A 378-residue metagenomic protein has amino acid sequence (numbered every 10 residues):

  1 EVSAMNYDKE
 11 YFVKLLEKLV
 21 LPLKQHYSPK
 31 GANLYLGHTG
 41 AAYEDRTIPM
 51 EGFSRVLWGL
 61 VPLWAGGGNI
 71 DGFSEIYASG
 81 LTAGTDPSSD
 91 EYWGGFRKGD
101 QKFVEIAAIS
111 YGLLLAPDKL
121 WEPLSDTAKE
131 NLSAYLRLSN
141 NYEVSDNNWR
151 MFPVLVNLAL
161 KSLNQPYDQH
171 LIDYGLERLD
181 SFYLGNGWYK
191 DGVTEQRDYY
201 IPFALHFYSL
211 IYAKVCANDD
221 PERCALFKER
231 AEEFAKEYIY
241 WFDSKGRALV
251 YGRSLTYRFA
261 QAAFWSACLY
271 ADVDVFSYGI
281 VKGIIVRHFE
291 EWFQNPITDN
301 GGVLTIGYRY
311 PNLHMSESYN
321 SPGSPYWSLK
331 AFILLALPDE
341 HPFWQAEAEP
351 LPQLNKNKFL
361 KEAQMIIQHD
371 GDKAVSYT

Functional and structural regions predicted by a protein language model:
V2-E51, E75-G80: Low-complexity, Ser/Thr/Pro/Gly-enriched N-terminal "stalk/linker" regions
R46-G52, W58-L63, Y77-S266: Aromatic-lined, polymer-binding surfaces characteristic of secreted/periplasmic polysaccharide-degrading enzymes
A235-A262, C268-S316, N320, D339-Q364: Non-catalytic carbohydrate-binding regions of carbohydrate-active enzymes
D272, I333, D372-A374: Short, glycine-/Ser/Thr-/acidic-enriched flexible segments
W327, I333-A336: Long, hydrophobic alpha/beta structural blocks
I366-D370: Short acidic-hydrophobic surface loop/beta-edge motif
T378: Conserved small/polar residues in nucleotide/adenosyl-binding loops
